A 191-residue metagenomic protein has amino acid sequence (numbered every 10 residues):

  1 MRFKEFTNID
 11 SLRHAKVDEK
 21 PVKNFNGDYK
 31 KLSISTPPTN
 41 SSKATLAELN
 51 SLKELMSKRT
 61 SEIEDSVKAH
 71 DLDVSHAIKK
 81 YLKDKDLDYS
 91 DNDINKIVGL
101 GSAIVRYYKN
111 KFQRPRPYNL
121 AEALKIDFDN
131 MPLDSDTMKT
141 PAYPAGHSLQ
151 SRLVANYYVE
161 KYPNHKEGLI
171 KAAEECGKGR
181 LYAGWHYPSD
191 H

Functional and structural regions predicted by a protein language model:
E5: Glycine-rich phosphate-binding loop of ATP-dependent small-molecule kinases
N8-H186: Hydrophobic alpha-helical bundle signature of multipass membrane enzymes
